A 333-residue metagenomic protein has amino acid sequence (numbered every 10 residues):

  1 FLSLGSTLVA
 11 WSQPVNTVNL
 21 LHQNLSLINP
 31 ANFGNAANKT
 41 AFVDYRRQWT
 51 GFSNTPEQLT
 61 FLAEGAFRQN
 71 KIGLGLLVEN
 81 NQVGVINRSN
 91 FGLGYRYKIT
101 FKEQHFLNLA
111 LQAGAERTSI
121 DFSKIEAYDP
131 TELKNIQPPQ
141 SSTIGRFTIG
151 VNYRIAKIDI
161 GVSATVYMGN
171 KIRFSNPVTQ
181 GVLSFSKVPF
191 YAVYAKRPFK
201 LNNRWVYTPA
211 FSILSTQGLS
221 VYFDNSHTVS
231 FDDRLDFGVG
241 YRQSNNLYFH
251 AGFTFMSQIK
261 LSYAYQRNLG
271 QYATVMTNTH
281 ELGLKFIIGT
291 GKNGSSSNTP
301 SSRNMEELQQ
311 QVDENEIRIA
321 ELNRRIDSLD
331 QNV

Functional and structural regions predicted by a protein language model:
F1-T7: Bacterial N-terminal signal peptides
Q13-D327: Subset of outer-membrane beta-barrel
